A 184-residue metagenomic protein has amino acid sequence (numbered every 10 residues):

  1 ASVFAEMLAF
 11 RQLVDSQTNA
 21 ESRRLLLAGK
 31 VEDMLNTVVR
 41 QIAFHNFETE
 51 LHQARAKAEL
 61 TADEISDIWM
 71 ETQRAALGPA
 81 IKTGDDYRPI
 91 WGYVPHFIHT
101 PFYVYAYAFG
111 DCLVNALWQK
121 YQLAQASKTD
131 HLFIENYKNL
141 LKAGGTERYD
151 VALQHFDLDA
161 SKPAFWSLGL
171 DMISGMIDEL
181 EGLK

Functional and structural regions predicted by a protein language model:
F4-L8, Q12-S16, A20-E21, K30 (+1 more regions): C-terminal, non-catalytic "cap/extension" segments appended to globular domains
